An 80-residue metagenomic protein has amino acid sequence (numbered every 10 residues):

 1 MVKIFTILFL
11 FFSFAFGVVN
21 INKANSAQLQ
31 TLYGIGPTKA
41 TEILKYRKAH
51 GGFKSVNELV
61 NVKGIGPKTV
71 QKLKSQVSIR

Functional and structural regions predicted by a protein language model:
M1-G17: Classic N-terminal secretory signal peptides
I7-L8, N22, T38, G52: Generic signal for short, ordered secondary-structure residues within or immediately flanking folded domains
S13-Y33, L44-K45, K54-N61, Q71-R80: Extended, structured, electrostatic nucleic-acid-contact surfaces
